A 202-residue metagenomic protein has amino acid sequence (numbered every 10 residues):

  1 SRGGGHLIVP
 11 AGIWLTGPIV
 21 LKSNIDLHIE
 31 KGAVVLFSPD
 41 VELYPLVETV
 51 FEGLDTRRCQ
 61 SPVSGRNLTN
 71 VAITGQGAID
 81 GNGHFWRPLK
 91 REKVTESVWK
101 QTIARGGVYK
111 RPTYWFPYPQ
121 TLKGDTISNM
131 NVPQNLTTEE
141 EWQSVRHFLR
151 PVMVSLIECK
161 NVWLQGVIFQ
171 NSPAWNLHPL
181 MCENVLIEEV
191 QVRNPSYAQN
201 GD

Functional and structural regions predicted by a protein language model:
S1-D202: Extracellular/periplasmic carbohydrate-active domains that bind, remodel, or depolymerize complex polysaccharides
